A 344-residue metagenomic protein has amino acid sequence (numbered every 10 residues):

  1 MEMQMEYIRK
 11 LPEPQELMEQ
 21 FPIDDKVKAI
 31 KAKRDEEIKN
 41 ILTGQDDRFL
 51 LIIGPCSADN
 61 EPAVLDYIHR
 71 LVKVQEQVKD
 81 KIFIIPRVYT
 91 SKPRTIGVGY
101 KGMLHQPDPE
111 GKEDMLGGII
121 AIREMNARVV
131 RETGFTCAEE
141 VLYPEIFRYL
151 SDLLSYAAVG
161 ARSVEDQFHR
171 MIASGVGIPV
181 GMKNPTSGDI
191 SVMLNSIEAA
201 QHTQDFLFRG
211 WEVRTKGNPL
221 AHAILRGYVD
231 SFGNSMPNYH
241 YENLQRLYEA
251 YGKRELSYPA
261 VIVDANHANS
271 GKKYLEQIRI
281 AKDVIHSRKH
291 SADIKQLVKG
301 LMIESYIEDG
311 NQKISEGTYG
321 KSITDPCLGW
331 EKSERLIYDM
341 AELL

Functional and structural regions predicted by a protein language model:
M1-L42: N- or domain-start disorder-to-order transition segments that initiate the globular core
E2, I68, K81-R246, H267-A268 (+5 more regions): Active-site-facing alpha/beta catalytic cores
V27-G44, V74-I85, S91, I122: N-terminal beta-rich core of secreted/periplasmic extracellular enzymes
L42-Q45, V72-K79, R128-E132, T215 (+1 more regions): Acidic (Asp/Glu)-rich catalytic clusters
L50-A63, D325: Conserved phosphate/anionic-ligand binding catalytic regions in large, soluble enzymes, centered on
G54, V263, G329: Conserved, mostly hydrophobic/aromatic
C56-D59, Y258, N266-K272: Short acidic, Gly/Ser-rich segments with clustered Asp/Glu that frequently serve as metal-coordination loops in enzyme
Y306-L344: Internal helix-turn-beta structural module
